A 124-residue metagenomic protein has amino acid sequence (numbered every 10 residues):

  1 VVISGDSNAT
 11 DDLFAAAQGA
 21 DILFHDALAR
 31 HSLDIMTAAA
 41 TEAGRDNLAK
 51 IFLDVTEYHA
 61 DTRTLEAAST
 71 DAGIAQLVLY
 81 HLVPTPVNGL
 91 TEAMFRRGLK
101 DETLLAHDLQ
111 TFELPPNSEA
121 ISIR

Functional and structural regions predicted by a protein language model:
V1-Q18, D108-R124: Core dinuclear metal-dependent hydrolase active-site scaffold
N8-L109: Cap/insert and terminal regions of metallo-dependent hydrolase folds
